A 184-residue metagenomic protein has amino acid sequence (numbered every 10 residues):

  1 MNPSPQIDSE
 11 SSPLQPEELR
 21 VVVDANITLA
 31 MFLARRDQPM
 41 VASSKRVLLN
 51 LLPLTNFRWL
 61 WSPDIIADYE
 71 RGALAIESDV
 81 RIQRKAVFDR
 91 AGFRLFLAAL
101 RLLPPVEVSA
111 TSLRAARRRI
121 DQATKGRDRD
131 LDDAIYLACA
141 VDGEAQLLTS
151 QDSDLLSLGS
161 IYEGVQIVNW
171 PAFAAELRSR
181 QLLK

Functional and structural regions predicted by a protein language model:
M1-W61: Short, well-structured N-terminal submotif of metal-dependent ribonuclease cores
N2, D130, L137-T149, S153-K184: Acidic, PIN/NYN-like endoribonuclease modules and their adjacent C-terminal/linker elements
N2, R101-L147: Active-site neighborhoods of divalent-metal-dependent phosphate/nucleic-acid chemistry enzymes
A25, P63, Q151-S153: Short secondary-structure boundary segments
T28-L29, I66-Y69, L155-S157: Short, active-site-adjacent cap segments at secondary-structure transitions
F32-L33, A73, G159: Short, flexible helix/strand-to-coil boundary loops that buttress conserved ligand/catalytic motifs in alpha/beta
A34-M40, R81-A86, K125-R127: Short, flexible/disordered intra-domain loops and linkers
N50-N56, L60-R118: PIN-domain endoribonuclease scaffold, especially VapC-family toxins
